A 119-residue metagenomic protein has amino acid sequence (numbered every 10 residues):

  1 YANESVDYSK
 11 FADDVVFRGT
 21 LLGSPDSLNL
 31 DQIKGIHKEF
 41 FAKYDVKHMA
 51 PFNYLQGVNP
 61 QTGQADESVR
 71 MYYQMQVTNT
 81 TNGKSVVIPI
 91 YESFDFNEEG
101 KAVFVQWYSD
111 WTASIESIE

Functional and structural regions predicted by a protein language model:
Y1-E119: C-terminal and inter-domain tail/linker signature
